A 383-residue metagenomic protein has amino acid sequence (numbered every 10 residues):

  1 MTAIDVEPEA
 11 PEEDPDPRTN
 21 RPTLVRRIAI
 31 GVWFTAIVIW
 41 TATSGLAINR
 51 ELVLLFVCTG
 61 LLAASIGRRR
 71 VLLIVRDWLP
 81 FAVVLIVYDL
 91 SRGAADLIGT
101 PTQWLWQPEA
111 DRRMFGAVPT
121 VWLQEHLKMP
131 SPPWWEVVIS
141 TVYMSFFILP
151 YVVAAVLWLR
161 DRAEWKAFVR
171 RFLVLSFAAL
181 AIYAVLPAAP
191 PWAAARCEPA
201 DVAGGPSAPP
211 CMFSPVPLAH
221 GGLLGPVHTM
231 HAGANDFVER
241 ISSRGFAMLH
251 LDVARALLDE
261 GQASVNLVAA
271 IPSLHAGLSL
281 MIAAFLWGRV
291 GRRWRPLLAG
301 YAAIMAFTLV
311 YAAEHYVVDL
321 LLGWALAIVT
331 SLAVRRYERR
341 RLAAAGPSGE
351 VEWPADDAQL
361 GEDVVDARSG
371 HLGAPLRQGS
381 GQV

Functional and structural regions predicted by a protein language model:
T2-L54, V71-Y151, A188: N-terminal transmembrane-helix/juxtamembrane module of multi-pass inner/ER membrane proteins
W33-A42, V84-L90, S176-A184, G300-Y311: Aromatic-anchored segments of alpha-helical transmembrane domains
G60-V71, A155-R162, L286-V290, L332-Y337: Structural signal for the C-terminal ends of transmembrane alpha-helices and the immediately following loop
R76-A82, Y151-V185, W192-H220: Interfacial segments of alpha-helical transmembrane regions
S140-D161, S273-R292: Transmembrane alpha-helical segments in integral membrane proteins
V185-G288, S380: Membrane-interfacial catalytic/cofactor-binding modules of polytopic membrane enzymes
A247, L251-E350: Membrane-embedded catalytic cores of phosphoryl/pyrophosphoryl-handling enzymes
A358, S369-V383: Hydrophobic helix segments
